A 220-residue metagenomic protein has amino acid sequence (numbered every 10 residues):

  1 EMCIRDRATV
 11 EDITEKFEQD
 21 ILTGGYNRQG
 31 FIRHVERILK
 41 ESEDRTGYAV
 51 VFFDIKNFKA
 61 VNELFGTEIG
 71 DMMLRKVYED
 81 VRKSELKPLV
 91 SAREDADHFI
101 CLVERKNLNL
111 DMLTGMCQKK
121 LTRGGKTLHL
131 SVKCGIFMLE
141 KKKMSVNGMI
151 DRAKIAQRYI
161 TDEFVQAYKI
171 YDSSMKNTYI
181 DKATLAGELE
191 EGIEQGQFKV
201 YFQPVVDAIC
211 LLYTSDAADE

Functional and structural regions predicted by a protein language model:
M2-D6, Y213-E220: Conserved small/polar residues in nucleotide/adenosyl-binding loops
T9: Sensory beta-strand/linker motifs that couple input domains to effectors
E15-A49, K56-K83, A92-A96, I100-C101 (+3 more regions): Conserved long alpha-helical elements within nucleotide-processing catalytic cores of c-di-GMP signaling and class III
Y78-E85, N107-K126, D151-K154: Alpha-helical scaffold within the catalytic cores of cyclic-nucleotide enzymes
A92-D95, C117-G135, T161: Catalytic core regions of nucleotide second-messenger enzymes
S131, E140, Y159-T184, Y201: Flexible, glycine/charge-rich interdomain/linker segments that couple and regulate nucleotide signaling catalytic cores
G148-D172, E188-K199: Catalytic/regulatory signature loops of cyclic-dinucleotide turnover enzymes and related class III nucleotidyl cyclases
D181-S215: Active-site core of bacterial EAL-family cyclic-dinucleotide phosphodiesterase domains
